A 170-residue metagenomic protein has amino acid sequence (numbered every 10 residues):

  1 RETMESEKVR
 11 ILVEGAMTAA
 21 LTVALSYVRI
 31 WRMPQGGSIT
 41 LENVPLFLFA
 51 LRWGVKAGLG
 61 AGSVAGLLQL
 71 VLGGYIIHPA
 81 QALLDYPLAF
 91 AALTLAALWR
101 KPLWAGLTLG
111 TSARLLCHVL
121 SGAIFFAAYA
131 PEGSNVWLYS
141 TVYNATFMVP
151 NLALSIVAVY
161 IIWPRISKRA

Functional and structural regions predicted by a protein language model:
R1-A19, W104, L138-A170: Alpha-helical transmembrane segments and their cytosolic interface
T3-L51, K56-G60: Hydrophobic transmembrane alpha-helices
M4-A24, A61, Q81-A123: Short helix-perturbing small/polar motifs within transmembrane alpha-helices
L21-S26, Q69, A92, A113-H118 (+2 more regions): Alpha-helical transmembrane segments of multipass membrane proteins
T22, S26, H118, G122-F126 (+4 more regions): Juxtamembrane/transmembrane-helix interface segments of polytopic membrane transporters
L25-I39, V64-L98, A123-P131, Y139: Interfacial aromatic-anchored transmembrane helix boundaries in multi-pass membrane proteins
N43-F47, D85-L93, L152, I156: Alpha-helical transmembrane segments of multi-pass membrane proteins
L51-W53, L95-R100, I161-K168: Structural signal for the C-terminal ends of transmembrane alpha-helices and the immediately following loop
